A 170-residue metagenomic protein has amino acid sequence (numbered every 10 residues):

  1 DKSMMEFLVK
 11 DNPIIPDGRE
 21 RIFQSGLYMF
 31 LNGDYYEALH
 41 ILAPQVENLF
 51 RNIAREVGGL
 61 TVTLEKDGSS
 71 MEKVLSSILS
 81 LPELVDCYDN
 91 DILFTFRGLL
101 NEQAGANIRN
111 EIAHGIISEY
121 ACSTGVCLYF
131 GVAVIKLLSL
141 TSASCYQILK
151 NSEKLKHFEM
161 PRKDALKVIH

Functional and structural regions predicted by a protein language model:
D1-F7, I14-I15, V62-E65, S76 (+4 more regions): Domain-wide signal for the mature, well-folded portions of proteins, strongly enriched in nucleus-encoded organellar
D1-Y36, K154-H170: Charged alpha-helical initiation segments
I14, S77-N107: Short, mixed-charge amphipathic alpha-helical segments
P16-E20, N32, Y36-P44, N90 (+2 more regions): Conserved structured core elements
F23-V57: Short, hydrophobic, well-ordered secondary-structure elements
P44-P82: Active/binding-pocket-proximal capping segment
N52, M71-L75, L137-L140, K156-V168: Eukaryote-specific, cytoplasm-facing alpha-helical/coiled-coil scaffolding segments in long proteins
T95-M160: Charge-enriched, short contiguous segments at helix-coil
